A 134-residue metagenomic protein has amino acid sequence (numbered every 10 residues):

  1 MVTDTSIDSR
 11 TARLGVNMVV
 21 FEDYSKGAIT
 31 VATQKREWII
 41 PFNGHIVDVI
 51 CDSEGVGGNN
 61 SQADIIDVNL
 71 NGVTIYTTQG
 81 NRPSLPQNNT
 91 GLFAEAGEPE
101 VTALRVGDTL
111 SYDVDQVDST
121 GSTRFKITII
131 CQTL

Functional and structural regions predicted by a protein language model:
M1-S9, F42-H45, A63, E98-R105 (+1 more regions): Surface-exposed receptor/substrate recognition regions of extracellular proteins
M1-T30, V47, N69, V73-N88 (+1 more regions): Glycine-rich, low-complexity segments
S6, A32, W38, F93-A96: Short, functionally important structural connectors and interaction interfaces within domains
T11-L14, E37, P83, V106 (+1 more regions): Positively charged, low-complexity intrinsically disordered regions
D23, T33-N69, L110-D113, K126-Q132: Beta-rich globular "head" domains
Y24-A28, K35-W38, E98-T102: Beta-strand-rich interaction surfaces with strong enrichment in secreted/lumenal proteins
E54-V106: Terminal beta-strand-rich extracellular "head" domains that mediate receptor/glycan or other ligand binding
Q116-T120: Short, charged beta-turn/beta-strand-edge "cap" motif at the junction between a beta-strand and an adjacent loop
